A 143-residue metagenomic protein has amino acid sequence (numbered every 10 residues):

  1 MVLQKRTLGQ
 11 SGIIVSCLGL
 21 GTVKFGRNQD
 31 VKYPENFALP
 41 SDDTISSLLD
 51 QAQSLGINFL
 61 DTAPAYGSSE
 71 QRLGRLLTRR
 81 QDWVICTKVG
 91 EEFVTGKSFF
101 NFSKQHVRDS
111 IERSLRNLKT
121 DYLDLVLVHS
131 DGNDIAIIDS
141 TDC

Functional and structural regions predicted by a protein language model:
M1-V84: N-terminal binding-site loop/beta-alpha segment at the start of enzyme catalytic domains that lines or forms
V23, A63-A65, K88-E92, V128-D131: Active-site beta-loop-alpha junctions enriched in small/polar residues
Q29-F37, F99-C143: Glycine/proline-rich, positively charged, aromatic-decorated active-site loop/lid region on the catalytic face
Q51-F59, V94-F99, K119-L125: Low-complexity, flexible helical/coil segments
S69, F93-T95, G132-I135: Generic structural signal for helix capping and beta-alpha/helix-loop junctions
R72-R75, K88, H106-R113: Generic beta-strand or strand-like secondary-structure segments
R79-K104, H129: Structural motif corresponding to the early beta-alpha repeats
